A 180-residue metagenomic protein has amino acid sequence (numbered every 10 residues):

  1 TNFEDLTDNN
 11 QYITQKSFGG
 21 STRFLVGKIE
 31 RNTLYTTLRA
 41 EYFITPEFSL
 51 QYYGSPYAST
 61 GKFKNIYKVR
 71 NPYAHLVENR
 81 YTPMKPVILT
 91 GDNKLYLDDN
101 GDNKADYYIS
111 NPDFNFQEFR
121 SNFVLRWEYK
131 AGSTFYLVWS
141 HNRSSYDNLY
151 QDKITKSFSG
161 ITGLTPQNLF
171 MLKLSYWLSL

Functional and structural regions predicted by a protein language model:
T1-L180: Exposed, low-structure sequence patches enriched in small/polar residues
